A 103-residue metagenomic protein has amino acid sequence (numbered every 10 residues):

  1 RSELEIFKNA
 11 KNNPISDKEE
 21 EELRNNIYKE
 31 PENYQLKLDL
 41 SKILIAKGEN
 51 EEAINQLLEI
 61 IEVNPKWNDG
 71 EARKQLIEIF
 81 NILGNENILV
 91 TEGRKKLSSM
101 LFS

Functional and structural regions predicted by a protein language model:
K11-P14, K47, L83: Structural motif corresponding to the intra-repeat A-B loop/turn of tetratricopeptide repeats
R24-Y28, L58, I77, K95: Alpha-solenoid helical repeat scaffolds
P31-E32, G48, P65-W67: Short coil turns that delineate tetratricopeptide repeat
